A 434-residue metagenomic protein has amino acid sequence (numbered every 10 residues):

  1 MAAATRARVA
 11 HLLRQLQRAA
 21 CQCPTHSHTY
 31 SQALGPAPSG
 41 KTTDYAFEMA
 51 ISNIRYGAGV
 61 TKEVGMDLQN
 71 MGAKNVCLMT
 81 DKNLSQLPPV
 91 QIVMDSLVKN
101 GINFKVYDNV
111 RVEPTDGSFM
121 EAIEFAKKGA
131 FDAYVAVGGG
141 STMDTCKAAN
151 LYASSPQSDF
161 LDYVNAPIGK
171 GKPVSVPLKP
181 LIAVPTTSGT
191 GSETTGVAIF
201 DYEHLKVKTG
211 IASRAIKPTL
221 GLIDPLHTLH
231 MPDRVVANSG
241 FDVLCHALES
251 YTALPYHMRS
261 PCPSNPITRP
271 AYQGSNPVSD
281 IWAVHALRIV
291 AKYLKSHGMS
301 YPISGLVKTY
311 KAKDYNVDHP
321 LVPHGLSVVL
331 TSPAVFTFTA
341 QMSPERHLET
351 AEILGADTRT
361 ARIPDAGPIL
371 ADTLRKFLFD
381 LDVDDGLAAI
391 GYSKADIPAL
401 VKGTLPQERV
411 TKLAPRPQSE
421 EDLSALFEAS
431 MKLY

Functional and structural regions predicted by a protein language model:
T5-L34, H347-Y434: C-terminal charged capping/lid subdomain of soluble metabolic enzymes
R14-A133, L387: ATP/NTP phosphate-donor binding region
Q69, V98-N103, E124-K128, L151-S154 (+13 more regions): Generic secondary-structure signature for well-ordered alpha-helical cores
V110-P114, V137-G139, M299, P320-G325: Active-site nucleophile and cofactor-binding loops and adjacent substrate-binding regions of central metabolic enzymes
G117-I223: Glycine/threonine-rich beta-strand-loop-alpha-helix active-site module that forms ligand/phosphate-binding
T195-H297: Carboxylate- and glycine-rich phosphate/diphosphate-binding segment that chelates Mg2+/Mn2+
P255-T373: Active-site segments that bind and position negatively charged phosphate/pyrophosphate groups
